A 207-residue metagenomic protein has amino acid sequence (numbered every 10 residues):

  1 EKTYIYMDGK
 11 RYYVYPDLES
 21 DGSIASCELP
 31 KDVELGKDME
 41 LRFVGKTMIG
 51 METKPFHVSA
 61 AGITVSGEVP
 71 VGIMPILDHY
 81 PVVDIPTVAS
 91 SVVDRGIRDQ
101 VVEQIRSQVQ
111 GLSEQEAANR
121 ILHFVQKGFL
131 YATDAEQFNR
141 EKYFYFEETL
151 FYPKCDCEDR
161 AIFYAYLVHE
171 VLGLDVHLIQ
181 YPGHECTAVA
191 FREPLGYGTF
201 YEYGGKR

Functional and structural regions predicted by a protein language model:
E1-K2, A118, K206-R207: Intrinsic structural disorder
E1-S59, I63: Intrinsically disordered, low-complexity N-terminal segments that are enriched in acidic
L41, G45, I49-S59, S66 (+4 more regions): Extended, composition-driven regions rather than compact fold-specific motifs
A60-V69, F138-F144: Short, exposed beta-strand "edge-strand" segments with a Pro/Gly-rich flavor and a Y/T-containing core
M74-V82, R140-E147, R207: Short low-complexity stretches enriched in small and charged residues
T87-Y152: Secondary-structure boundary elements
Q110-L112, D159-R207: Hydrophobic/aromatic-rich core segments of domains that either
D156: Catalytic cores of peptidoglycan-degrading enzymes
